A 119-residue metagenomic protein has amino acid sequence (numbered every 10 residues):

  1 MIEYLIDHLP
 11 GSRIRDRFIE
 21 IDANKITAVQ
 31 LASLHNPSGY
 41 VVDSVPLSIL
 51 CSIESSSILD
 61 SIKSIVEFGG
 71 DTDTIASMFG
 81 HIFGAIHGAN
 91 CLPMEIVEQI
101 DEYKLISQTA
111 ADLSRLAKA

Functional and structural regions predicted by a protein language model:
M1-F68: Accessory "access/gating" subregions that flank catalytic or transport cores
D43, L47-A119: Catalytic phosphate/nucleotide-handling subdomain of diverse soluble enzymes
